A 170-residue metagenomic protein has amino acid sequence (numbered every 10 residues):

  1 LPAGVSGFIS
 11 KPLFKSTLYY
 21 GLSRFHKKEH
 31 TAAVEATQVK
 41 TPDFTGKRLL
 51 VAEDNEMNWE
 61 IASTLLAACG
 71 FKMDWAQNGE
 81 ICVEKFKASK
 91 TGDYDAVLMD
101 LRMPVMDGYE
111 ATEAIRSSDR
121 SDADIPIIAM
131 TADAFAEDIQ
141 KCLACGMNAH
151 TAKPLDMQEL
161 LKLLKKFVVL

Functional and structural regions predicted by a protein language model:
L1-L170: C-terminal compact regulatory domains
